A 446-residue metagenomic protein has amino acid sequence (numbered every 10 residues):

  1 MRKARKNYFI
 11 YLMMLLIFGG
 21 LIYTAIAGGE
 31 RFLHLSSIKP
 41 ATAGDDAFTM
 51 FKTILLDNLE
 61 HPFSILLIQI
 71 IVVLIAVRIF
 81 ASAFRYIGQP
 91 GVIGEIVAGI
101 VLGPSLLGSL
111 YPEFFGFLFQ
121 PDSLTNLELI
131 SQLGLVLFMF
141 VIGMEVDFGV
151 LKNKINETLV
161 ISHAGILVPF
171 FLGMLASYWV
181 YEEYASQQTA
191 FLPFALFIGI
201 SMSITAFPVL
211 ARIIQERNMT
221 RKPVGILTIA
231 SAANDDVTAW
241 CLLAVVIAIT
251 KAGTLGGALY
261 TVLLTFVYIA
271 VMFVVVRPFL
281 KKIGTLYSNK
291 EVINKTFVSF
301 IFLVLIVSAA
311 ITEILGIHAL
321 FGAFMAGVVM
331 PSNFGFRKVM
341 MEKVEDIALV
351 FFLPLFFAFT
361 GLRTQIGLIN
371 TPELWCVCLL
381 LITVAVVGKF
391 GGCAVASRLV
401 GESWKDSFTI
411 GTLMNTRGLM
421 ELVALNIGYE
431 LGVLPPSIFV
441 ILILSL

Functional and structural regions predicted by a protein language model:
M1-L15, I293: N-terminal membrane topogenic signal
G19, Y23, I70-S82, I100 (+15 more regions): Transmembrane alpha-helical segments of multi-pass membrane transport proteins and ion-pumping complexes
G28-A47, I93-G103, Y111-F114: Interfacial/capping segments of alpha-helical transmembrane domains
D57-H61, L102-N156, K282-L379: Membrane-interface junctions of multi-pass transporters
L59-V72, S123-F140, A190-T205, T261-M272 (+3 more regions): Structural signature of hydrophobic alpha-helical transmembrane segments
V72-Y86, G108-S109, F148-R217, V275 (+1 more regions): Transmembrane alpha-helices that form the ion-translocation and gating core of multi-pass ion transport proteins
I79-G94, I100, V307-F321, S445-L446: Flexible hinge motifs at transmembrane-helix junctions and intramembrane kinks/re-entrant loops in multi-pass membrane
E95-L107, I161-M174, A230-A244, V292-A309 (+2 more regions): Small-residue-rich segments of transmembrane alpha-helices in multi-pass membrane proteins, especially helix faces
